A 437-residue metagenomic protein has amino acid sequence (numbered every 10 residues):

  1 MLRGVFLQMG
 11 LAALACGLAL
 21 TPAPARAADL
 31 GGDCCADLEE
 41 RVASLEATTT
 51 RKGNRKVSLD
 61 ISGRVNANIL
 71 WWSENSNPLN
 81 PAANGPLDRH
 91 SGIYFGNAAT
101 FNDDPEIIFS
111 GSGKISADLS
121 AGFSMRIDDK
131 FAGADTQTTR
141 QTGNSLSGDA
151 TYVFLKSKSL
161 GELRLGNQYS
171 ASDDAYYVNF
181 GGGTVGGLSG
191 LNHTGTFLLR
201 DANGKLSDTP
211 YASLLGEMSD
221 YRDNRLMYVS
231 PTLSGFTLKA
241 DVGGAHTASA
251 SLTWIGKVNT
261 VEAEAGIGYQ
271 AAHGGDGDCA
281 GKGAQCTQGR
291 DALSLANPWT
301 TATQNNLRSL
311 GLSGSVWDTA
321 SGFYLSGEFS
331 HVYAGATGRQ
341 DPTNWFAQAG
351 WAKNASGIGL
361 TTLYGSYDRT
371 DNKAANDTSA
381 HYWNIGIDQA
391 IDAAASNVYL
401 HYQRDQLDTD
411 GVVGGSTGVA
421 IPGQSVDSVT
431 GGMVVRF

Functional and structural regions predicted by a protein language model:
L2, A27-D173, Y221-P231, G256-V258 (+3 more regions): Beta-barrel outer-membrane channel/assembly domains of diderm bacteria
C16-A25: C-terminal segment of classical bacterial N-terminal signal peptides
L59-A67, G113, A117, A121-M125 (+10 more regions): Transmembrane beta-strands of outer-membrane beta-barrel proteins
L70-S76, K130-A134, S170-S172, G235-T237 (+10 more regions): Sequence/structural signature of outer-membrane beta-barrel proteins
N77-F95, A132-N144, R164-K239, G244-T247 (+1 more regions): Surface-exposed coil loops of outer-membrane beta-barrel proteins
R89-F101, T138-S145, G216-M218, D241-G244 (+6 more regions): Replace "Gram-negative outer membrane beta-barrel proteins" with "bacterial and organellar outer membrane beta-barrel
D103-I107, D149-V153, N224-L226, F236 (+6 more regions): Hydrophobic, lipid-facing positions within transmembrane beta-strands of outer-membrane proteins
S251-A390: Detector for outer-membrane/organellar transmembrane beta-barrel domains, recognizing the amphipathic beta-strand
